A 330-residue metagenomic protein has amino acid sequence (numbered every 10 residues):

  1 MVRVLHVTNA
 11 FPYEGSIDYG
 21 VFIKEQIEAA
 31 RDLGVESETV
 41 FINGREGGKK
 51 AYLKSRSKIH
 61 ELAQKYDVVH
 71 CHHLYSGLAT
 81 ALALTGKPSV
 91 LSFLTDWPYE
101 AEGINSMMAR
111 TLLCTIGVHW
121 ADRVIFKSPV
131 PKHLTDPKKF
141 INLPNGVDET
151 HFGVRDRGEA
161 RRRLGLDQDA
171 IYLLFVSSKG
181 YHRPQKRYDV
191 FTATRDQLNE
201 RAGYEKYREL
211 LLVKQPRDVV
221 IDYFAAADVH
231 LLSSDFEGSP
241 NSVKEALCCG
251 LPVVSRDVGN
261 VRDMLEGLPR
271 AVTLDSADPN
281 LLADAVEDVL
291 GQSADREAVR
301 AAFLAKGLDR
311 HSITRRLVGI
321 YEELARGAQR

Functional and structural regions predicted by a protein language model:
L5, L166-K186, T192-D196: Conserved donor-binding/catalytic core segment of Leloir-type glycosyltransferases
D18-V21, G291-R326: A charged, aromatic-enriched C-terminal amphipathic alpha-helix characteristic of glycosyltransferases across folds
H60, W97, S106-V124: Membrane-proximal helix-turn-helix segments that form the acceptor-binding/catalytic region of lipid-linked
C71-S76, F93: Short His-centered aromatic/hydrophobic patch
T115-N142, V147, H151: A short, active-site helix/loop in glycosyltransferases that binds the activated sugar's phosphate group
D235: Aromatic "clamp/platform" in nucleotide-sugar-dependent glycosyltransferases that forms part of the donor/acceptor
P252-S255: Short hydrophobic beta-strand element within catalytic cores of glycosyltransferases and related nucleotide-activated
G267-P279, D288-S293: Conserved acidic donor-binding segment of nucleotide-sugar-dependent glycosyltransferases
